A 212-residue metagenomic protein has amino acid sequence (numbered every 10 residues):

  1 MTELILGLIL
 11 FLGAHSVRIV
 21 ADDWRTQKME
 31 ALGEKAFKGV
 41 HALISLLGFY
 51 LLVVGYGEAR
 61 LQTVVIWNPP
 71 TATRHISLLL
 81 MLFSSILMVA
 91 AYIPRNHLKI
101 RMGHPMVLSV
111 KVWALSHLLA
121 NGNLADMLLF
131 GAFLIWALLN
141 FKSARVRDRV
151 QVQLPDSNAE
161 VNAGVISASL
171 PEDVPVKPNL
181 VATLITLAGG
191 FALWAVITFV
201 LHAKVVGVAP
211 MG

Functional and structural regions predicted by a protein language model:
M1-R101, L108-G212: Membrane-anchoring alpha-helices and their flanking helix-loop junctions
